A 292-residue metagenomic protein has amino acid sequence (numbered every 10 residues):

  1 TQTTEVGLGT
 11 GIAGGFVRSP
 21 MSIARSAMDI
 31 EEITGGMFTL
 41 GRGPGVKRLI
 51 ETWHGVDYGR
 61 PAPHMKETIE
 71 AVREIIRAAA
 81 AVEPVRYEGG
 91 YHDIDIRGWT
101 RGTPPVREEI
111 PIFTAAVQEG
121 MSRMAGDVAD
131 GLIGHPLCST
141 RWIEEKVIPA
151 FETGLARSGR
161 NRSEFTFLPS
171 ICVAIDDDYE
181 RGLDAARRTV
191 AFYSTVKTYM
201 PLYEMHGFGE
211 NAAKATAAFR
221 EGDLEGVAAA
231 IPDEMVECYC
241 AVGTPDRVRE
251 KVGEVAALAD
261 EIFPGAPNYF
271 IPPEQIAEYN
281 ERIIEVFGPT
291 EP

Functional and structural regions predicted by a protein language model:
T1-P292: Active-site-adjacent structural elements that line small-molecule/cofactor binding pockets in enzymes
